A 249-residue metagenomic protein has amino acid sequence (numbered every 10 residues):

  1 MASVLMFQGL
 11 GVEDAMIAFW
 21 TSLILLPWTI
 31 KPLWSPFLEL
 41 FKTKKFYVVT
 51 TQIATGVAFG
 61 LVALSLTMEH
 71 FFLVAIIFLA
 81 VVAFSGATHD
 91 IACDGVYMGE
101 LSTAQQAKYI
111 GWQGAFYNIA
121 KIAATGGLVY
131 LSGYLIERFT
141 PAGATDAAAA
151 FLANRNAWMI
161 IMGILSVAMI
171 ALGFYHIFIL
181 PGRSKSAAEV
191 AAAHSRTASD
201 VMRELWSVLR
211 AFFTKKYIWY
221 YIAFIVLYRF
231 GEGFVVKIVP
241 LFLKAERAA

Functional and structural regions predicted by a protein language model:
M1-M16, Y228, K237-A249: Short amphipathic helix-loop junctions that connect adjacent transmembrane helices in Major Facilitator Superfamily/SLC
I17-L40: Central cavity-lining transmembrane alpha-helices of secondary-active solute carriers, predominantly the Major
P27-K31, A107-I136: Glycine-rich segments within core transmembrane alpha-helices of 12-TM secondary carriers
P36-F41, A63, A123-R155, A245: Transmembrane alpha-helix termini and helix-breaking/packing motifs in multi-pass membrane transporters
V49-F71: C-terminal ends and interior cores of transmembrane alpha-helices in multi-pass membrane transporters/permeases
A58, H70-H89, L227: Hydrophobic core of transmembrane alpha-helices in multi-pass small-molecule transporters, especially MFS/SLC-type
S166-E189: C-terminal membrane-cytosol helix-exit motif in multi-pass small-molecule transporters
G182-I222: Juxtamembrane intracellular "pre-TM" segments in multi-pass secondary transporters
